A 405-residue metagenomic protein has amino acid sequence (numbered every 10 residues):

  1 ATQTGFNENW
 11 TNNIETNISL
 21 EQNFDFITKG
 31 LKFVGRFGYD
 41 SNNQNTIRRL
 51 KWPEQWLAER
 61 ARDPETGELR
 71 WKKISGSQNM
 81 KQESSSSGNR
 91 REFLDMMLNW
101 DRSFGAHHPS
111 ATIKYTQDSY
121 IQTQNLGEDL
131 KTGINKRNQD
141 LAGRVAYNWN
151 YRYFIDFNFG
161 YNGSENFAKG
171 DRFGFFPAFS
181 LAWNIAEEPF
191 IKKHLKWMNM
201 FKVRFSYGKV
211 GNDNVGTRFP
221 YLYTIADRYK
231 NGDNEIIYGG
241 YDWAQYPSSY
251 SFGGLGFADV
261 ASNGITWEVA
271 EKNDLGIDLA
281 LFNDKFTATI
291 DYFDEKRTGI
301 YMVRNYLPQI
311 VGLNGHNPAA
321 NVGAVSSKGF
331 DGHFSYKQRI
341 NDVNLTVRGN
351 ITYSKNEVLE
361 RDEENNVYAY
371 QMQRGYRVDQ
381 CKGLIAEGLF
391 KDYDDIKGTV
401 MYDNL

Functional and structural regions predicted by a protein language model:
A1-L50, A58-I385: Extracellular/periplasmic, surface-exposed regions of secreted and cell-surface proteins
Q55: Active-site-proximal polar cores
R62, Y393-D394: Hydrophobic alpha-helical segments, especially N-terminal targeting/anchoring helices
G383-G388, Y393: Membrane-proximal extracellular/periplasmic loop immediately following the first transmembrane helix
D395-T399: Short low-complexity linker/loop segments enriched in small residues
V400-L405: Short, intrinsically disordered, charge-balanced linker/junction segments flanking boundaries in proteins
